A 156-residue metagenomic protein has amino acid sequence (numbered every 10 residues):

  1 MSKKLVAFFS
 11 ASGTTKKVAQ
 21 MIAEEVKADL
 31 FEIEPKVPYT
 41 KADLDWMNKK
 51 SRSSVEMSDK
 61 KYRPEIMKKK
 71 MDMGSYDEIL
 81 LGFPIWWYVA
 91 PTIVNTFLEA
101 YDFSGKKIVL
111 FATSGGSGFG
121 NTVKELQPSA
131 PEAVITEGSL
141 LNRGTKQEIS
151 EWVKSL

Functional and structural regions predicted by a protein language model:
M1-E78, Y88-A90, N95, E99 (+1 more regions): N-terminal beta1-alpha1-beta2 submodule of the flavodoxin-like/Rossmannoid cofactor-binding fold
V26-A28, K106, A133-V134: A structural micro-motif
M73, E99-G105, S129-A130: Short, conserved loop/helix-junction motifs that constitute active-site signature segments in enzyme catalytic cores
F83-P84: Glycine-rich, N-terminal phosphate-binding loop of Rossmann-like dinucleotide-binding domains
W87-Y88, G116: Acidic catalytic loop of the alpha/beta-hydrolase fold
V109-T145: Short, glycine-/small-residue-rich phosphate/pyrophosphate-handling segment
